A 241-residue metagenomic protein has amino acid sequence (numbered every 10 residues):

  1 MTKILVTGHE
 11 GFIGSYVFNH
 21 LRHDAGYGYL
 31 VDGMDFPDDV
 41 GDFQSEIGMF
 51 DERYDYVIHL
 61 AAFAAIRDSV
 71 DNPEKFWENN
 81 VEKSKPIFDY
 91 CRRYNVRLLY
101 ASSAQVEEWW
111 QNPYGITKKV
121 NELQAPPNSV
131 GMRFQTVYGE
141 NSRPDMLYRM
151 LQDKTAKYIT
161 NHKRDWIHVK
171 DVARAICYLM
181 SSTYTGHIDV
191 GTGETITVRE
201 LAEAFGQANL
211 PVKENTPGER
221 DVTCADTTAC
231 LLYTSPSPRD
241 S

Functional and structural regions predicted by a protein language model:
V6-H20: N-terminal Rossmann NAD(P)H-binding glycine-rich loop of SDR-like oxidoreductase domains
G28-G48: Adenosine-cofactor binding site in Rossmann-like domains, unifying the SAM/SAH pocket of S-adenosylmethionine-dependent
G48-E78, Q105-E108: NAD(P)H-binding glycine-rich loop region in Rossmannoid oxidoreductase-like domains and their noncatalytic homologs
K85-G115: Conserved Rossmann-fold NAD(P)-dependent oxidoreductase catalytic core, especially the SDR/UDP-sugar
Q111-G115, K119, L123-A173, C177-Y178 (+1 more regions): NAD(P)-dependent short-chain dehydrogenase/reductase
N161, H187-I188, I196-A202, Q207-T227: C-terminal "lid/loop" region of Rossmann-like NAD(P)-dependent oxidoreductases
Y233-D240: Conserved small/polar residues in nucleotide/adenosyl-binding loops
